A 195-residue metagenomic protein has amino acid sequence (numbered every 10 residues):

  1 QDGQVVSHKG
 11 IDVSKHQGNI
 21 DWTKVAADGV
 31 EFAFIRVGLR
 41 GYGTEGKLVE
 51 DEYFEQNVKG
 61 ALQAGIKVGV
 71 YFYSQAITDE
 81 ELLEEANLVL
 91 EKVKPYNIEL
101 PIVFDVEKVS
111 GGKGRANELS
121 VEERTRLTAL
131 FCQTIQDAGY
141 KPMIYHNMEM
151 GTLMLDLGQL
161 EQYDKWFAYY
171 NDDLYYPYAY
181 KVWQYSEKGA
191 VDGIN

Functional and structural regions predicted by a protein language model:
Q1-N19, T23, G158-N195: Functionally critical loop-and-helix segments that line ligand-binding/catalytic clefts of soluble enzyme domains
G3-L130, Q136-A138: Substrate-binding cleft of extracellular glycoside hydrolase catalytic domains
R40, V109, E149-G151, D172 (+1 more regions): Short, solvent-exposed loop/turn segments at secondary-structure junctions
V68, K141-M143, K165: Hydrophobic anchor at the start of a short beta-strand that flanks the dinucleotide cofactor-binding loop
F72, H146, Y169: Short beta-strand/turn micro-motifs composed of small residues that flank or help shape donor/cofactor-binding pockets
E99-E107, M150-A168: Accessory recognition modules or surfaces
E123, L127, L155-Q159, L174: Short amphipathic alpha-helical interaction segments
I135-L153: Aromatic-lined carbohydrate-recognition surfaces of secreted/lumenal glycan-active proteins
